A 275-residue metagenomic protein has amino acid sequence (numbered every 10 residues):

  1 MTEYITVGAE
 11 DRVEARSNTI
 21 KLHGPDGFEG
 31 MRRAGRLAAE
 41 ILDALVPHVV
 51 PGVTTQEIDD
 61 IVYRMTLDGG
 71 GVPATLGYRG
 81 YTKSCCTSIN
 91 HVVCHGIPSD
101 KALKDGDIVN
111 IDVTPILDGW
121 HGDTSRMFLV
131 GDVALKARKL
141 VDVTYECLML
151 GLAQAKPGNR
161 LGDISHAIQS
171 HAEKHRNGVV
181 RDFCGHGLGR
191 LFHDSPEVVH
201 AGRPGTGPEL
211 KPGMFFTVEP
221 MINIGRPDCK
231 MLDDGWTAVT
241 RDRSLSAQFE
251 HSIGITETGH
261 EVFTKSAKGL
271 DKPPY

Functional and structural regions predicted by a protein language model:
M1-Y275: Active-site neighborhoods and metal-handling regions in enzymes and metal-associated proteins
